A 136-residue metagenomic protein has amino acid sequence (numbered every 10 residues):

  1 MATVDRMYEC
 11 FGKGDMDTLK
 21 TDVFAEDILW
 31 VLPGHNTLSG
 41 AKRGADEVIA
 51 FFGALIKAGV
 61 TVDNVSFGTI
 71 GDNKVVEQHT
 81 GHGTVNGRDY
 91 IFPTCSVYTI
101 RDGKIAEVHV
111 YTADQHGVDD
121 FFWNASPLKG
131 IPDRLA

Functional and structural regions predicted by a protein language model:
M1-A136: C-terminal and inter-domain tail/linker signature
